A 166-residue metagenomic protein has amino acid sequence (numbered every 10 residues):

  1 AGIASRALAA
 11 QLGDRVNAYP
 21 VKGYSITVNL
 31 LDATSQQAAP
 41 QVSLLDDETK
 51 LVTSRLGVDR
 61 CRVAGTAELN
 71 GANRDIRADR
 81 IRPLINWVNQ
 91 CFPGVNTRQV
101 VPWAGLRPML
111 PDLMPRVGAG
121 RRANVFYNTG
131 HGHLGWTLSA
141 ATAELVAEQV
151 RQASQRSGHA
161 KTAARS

Functional and structural regions predicted by a protein language model:
A1-R121: Active-site substrate-recognition segment that forms the wall of the catalytic cavity or substrate channel
L30, M114-S166: C-terminal lid/capping helical subdomain adjacent to the catalytic/cofactor pocket in oxidative enzymes
